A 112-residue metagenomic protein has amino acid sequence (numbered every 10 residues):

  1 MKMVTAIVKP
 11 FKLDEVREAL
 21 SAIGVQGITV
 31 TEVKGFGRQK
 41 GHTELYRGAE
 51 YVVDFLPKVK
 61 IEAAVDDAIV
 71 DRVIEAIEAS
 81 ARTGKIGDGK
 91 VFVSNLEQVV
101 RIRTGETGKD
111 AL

Functional and structural regions predicted by a protein language model:
M1-L112: Positively charged, small/polar-rich N-terminal and surface patches that mediate targeting and assembly and bind
